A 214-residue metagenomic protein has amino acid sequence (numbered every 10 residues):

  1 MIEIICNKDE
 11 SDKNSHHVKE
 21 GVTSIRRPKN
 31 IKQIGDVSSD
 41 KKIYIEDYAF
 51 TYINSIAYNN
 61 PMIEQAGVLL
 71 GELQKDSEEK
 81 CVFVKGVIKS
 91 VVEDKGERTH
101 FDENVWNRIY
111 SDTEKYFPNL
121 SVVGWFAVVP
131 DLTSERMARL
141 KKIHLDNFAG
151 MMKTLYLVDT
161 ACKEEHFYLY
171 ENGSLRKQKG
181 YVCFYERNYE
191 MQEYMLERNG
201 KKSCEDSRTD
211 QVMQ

Functional and structural regions predicted by a protein language model:
M1-V123, D131-V212: N-terminal beta-strand/alpha-helix entry module and adjacent surface of metal-dependent catalytic domains
